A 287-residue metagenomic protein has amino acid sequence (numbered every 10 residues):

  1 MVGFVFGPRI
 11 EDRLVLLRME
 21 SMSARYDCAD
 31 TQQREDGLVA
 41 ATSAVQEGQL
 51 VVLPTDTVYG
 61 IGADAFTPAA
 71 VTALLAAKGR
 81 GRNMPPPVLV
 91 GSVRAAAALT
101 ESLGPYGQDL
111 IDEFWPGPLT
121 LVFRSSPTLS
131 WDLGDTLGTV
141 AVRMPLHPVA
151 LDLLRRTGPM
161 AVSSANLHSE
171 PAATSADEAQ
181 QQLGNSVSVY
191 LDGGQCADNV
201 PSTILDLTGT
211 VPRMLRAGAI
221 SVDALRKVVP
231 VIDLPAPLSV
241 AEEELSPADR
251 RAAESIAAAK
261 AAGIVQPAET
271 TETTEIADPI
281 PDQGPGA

Functional and structural regions predicted by a protein language model:
F6, E11-A287: Active-site-adjacent structural elements in enzyme catalytic cores
